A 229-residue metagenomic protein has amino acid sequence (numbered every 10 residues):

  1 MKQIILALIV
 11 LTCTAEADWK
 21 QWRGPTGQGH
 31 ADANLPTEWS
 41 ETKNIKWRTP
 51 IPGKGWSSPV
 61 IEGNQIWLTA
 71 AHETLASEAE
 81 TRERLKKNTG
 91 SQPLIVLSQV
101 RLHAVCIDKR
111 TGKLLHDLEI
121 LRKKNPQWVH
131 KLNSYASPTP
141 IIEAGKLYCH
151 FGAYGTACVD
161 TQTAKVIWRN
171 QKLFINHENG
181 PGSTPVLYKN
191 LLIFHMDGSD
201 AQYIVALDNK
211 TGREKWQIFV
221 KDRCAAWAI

Functional and structural regions predicted by a protein language model:
M1-K2, P140: Structural motif marking the loop-to-transmembrane transition
Q3-C13: Sec-dependent N-terminal signal peptides
A15-I229: Noncatalytic, solvent-exposed loop/strand surfaces of beta-propeller-type extracellular/periplasmic domains
